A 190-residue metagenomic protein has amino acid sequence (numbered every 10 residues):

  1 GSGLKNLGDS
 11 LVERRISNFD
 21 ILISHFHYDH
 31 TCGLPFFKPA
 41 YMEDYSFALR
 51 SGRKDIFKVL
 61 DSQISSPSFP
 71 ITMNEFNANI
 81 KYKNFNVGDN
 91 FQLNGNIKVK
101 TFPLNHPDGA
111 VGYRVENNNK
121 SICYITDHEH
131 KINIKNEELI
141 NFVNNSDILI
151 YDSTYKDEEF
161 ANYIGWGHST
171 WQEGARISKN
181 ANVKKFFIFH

Functional and structural regions predicted by a protein language model:
G1, D127-E129, T154: Short glycine-/small-residue-rich Rossmann-like dinucleotide-binding loops
G1-C123, I134, L139: Binuclear metal-dependent hydrolase catalytic cores
H25, D127, H190: Active-site glycine-centered loops adjacent to acidic/histidine catalytic or metal-binding residues that shape
I122-I125, F160: Short, basic, glycine/proline-bearing loop/turn elements
K131-H190: Cap/insert and terminal regions of metallo-dependent hydrolase folds
